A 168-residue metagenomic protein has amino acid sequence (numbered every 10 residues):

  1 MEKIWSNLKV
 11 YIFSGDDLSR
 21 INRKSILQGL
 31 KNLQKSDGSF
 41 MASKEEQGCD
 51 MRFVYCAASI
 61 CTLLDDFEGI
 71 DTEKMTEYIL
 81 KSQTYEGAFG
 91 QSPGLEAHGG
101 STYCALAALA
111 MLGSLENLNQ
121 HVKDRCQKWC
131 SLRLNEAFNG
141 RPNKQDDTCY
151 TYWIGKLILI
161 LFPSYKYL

Functional and structural regions predicted by a protein language model:
M1-S19, A42-I70, Y85, G90-R125 (+1 more regions): An alpha-helical repeat/solenoid feature that recognizes helix-turn-helix modules
S19-I21, S25: Short, flexible active-site-proximal loops enriched in glycine and acidic residues
I26-K31, D37, I79-L80, C126-C130: Buried hydrophobic core positions in alpha-solenoid tandem helical repeats
S39, Y78, A88: Conserved beta-strand positions that form and line the central face of beta-propeller blades
E73-K74: C-terminal beta-sandwich interaction modules and adjacent acidic, Ser/Thr/Pro/Gly-rich low-complexity tails used
